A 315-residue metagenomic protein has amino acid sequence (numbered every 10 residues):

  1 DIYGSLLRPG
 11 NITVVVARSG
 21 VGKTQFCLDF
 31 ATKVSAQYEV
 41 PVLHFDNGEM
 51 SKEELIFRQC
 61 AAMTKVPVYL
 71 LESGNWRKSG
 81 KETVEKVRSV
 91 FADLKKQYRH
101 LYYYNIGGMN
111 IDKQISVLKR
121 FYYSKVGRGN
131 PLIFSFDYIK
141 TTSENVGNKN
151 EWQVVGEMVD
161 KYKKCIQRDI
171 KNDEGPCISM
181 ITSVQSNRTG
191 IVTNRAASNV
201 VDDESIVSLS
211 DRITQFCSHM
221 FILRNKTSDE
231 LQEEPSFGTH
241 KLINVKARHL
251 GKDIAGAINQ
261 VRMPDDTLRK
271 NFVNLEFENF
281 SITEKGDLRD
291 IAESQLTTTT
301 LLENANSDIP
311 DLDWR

Functional and structural regions predicted by a protein language model:
D1-V66, S89-D93, E293-S294, T299-L302 (+1 more regions): The Walker A/P-loop phosphate-binding site
I2-Y3, Q37-N130, A257: Cytosolic-facing regulatory segments adjacent to core modules
V14, Y103, I133-D137, I181: Structural motif
H44, S135-F136, C177-Q185: Structural recognition of the conserved hydrophobic beta-strand(s) that form the central parallel beta-sheet of P-loop
N47-E49, T182-N187, K226, R248: A short beta-strand-to-loop transition that corresponds to the Sensor-1 phosphate-sensing loop of AAA+ P-loop ATPases
K65, Y69-L71, K81, A92 (+5 more regions): C-terminal regions of RecA-like/P-loop NTPase motor modules
G74-W76, E144-G156, T193-D203: Flexible beta-alpha connector loops of hexameric P-loop NTPases
L132-N172: Helical hairpin unit composed of two closely spaced alpha helices linked by a short loop
